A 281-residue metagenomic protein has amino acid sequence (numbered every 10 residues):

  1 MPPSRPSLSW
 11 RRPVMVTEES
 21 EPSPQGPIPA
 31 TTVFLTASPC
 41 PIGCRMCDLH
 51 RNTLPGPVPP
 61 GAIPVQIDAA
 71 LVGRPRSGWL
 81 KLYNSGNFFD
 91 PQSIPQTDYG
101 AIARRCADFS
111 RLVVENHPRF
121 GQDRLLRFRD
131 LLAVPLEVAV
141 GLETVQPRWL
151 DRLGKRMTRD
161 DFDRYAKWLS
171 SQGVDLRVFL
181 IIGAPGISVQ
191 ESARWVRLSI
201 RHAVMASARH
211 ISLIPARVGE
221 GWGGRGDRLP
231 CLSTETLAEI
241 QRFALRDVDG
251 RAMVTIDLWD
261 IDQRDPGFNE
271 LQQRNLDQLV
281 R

Functional and structural regions predicted by a protein language model:
L8-L54, L71-Y83: N-terminal pre-triad scaffold of radical SAM enzymes
P29-V33, G78-L82, L112-V114, L136-V140 (+3 more regions): Hydrophobic faces of well-ordered beta-strands that scaffold small-molecule active sites in alpha/beta enzyme cores
H50-Q66, A70, R74-I94, R105-G121 (+2 more regions): Core AdoMet radical
A70-P75, I102-A107, L125-P135, A166-G173 (+2 more regions): Acidic (Asp/Glu)-rich catalytic clusters
G86-F88, P118-F120, T144-Q146, I182-G186 (+2 more regions): Active-site-proximal loop/turn and secondary-structure-junction residues that shape catalytic pockets, frequently
R119-Q122, G154-T158, P185-L198, S233-E235 (+1 more regions): Active-site glycine- and acidic-residue-rich loops that bind and position anionic ligands or nucleotide-like cofactors
D160-W222, A238-L258: Conserved C-terminal portion of the radical SAM core fold that forms the substrate/S-adenosylmethionine-binding
P230-R281: C-terminal accessory regions of radical SAM enzymes
